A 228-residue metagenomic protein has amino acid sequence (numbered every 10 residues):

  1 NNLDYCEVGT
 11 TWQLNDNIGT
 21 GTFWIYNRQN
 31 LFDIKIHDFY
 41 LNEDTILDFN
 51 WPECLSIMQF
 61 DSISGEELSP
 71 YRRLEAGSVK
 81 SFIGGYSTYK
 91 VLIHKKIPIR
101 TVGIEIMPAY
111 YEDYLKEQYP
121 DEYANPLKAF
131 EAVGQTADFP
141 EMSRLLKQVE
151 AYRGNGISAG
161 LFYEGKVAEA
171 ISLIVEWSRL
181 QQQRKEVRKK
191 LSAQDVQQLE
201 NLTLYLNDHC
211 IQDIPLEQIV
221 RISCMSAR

Functional and structural regions predicted by a protein language model:
N2-R100: N-terminal functional module of multi-domain proteins
L47-D48, L55, A124-P126, S226: Alpha-helix boundary/interfacial micro-motifs
L68-E200, N207, L216, R221 (+1 more regions): Alpha-helical bundle regulatory/interaction domains
C210-I211: Short amphipathic helical patch at the helix-1/turn junction of helix-turn-helix
